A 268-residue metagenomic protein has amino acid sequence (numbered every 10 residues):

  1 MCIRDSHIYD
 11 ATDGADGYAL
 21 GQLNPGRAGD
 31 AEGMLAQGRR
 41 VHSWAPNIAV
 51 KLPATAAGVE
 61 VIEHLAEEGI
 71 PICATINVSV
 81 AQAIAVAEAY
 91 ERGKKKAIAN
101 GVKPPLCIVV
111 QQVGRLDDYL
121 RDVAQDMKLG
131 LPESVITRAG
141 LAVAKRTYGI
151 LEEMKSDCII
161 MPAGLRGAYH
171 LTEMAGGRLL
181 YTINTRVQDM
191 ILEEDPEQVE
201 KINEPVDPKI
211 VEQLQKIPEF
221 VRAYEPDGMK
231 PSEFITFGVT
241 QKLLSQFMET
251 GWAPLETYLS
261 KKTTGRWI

Functional and structural regions predicted by a protein language model:
M1-I3: Short, small-residue-biased leader/transition segments that mark boundaries at the very start of proteins
S6-L20, K51-P53, E60: Short, flexible active-site-proximal loops enriched in glycine and acidic residues
G14-L20, S43-A45, K128: Gly-rich Lys/Arg/Thr-decorated short loops/hinges at beta-loop-alpha junctions or inter-strand turns that position
G21, V50, L65, L171: Conserved, mostly hydrophobic/aromatic
L23-A45: Well-ordered mid-protein domain cores that form the structural environment of catalytic cofactors
D30-M34, L52-A66, S79-E91: Active-site-adjacent beta->alpha loops and helix N-cap segments on the catalytic face of soluble alpha/beta enzymes
P71-K201: Catalytic alpha/beta core domains of metabolic enzymes, predominantly
E200-I268: C-terminal extensions of enzymes
